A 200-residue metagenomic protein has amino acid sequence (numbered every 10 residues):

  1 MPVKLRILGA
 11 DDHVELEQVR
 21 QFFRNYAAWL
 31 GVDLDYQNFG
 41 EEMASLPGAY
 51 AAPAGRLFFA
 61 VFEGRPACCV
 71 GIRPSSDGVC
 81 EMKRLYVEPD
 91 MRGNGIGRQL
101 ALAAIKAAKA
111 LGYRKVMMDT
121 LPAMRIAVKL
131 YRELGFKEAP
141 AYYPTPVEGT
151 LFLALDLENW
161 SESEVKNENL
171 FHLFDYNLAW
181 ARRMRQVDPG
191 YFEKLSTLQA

Functional and structural regions predicted by a protein language model:
K4, R114-L134, E138-E164: C-terminal "cap" of GNAT-fold acetyltransferases
I7-K83, E88-D90, A101-A103, A107 (+2 more regions): Acetyl-CoA-dependent GNAT
G64, G95, G112: Conserved G/P- and acidic residue-centered "switch" motifs that form tight phosphate/ATP-binding loops in soluble
E88-N94, P122-A123: Active-site acidic-Proline motif in GNAT/NAT acetyltransferases
A107, L111, W180: Short alpha-helical functional segments enriched in proximate histidine and acidic residues
K166-A200: Short, conserved "active-site rim" segments that organize catalytic pockets and cofactor/ligand binding
